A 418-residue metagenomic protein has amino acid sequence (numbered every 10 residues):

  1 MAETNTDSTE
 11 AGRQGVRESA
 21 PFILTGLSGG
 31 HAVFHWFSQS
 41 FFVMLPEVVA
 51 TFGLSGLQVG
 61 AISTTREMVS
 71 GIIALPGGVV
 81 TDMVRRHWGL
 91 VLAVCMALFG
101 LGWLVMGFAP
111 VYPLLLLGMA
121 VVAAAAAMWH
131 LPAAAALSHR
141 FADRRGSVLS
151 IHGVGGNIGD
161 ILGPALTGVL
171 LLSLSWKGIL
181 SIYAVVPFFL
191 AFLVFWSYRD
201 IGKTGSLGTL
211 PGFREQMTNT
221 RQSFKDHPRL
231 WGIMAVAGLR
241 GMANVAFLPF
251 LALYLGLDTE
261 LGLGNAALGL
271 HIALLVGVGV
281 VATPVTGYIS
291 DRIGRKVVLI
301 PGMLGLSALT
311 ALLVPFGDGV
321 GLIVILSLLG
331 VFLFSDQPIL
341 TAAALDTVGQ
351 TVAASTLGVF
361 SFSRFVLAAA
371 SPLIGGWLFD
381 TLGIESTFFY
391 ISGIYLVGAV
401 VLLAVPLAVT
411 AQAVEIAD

Functional and structural regions predicted by a protein language model:
E3-E18, I201-I233: Juxtamembrane intracellular "pre-TM" segments in multi-pass secondary transporters
F41-F42, R229-V280: Extracytoplasmic gate region of multi-pass secondary transporters
V48-V49, V80-R85, L166-L174, L255-G256 (+2 more regions): Interfacial helix-cap and linker-helix signal at transmembrane-aqueous boundaries of multi-pass secondary transporters
I72-P110, S290-K296: Conserved MFS/SLC helix-loop-helix module at the cytosolic interface between two early adjacent transmembrane helices
G118-G156: Cytoplasmic helix-loop-helix junction between adjacent transmembrane helices in 12-TM secondary transporters
G155-G202: Helix-loop-helix hairpin linking two adjacent transmembrane segments in secondary transporters
D160, Q350-T381: A late C-terminal transmembrane helix in Major Facilitator Superfamily
S290-A343: C-terminal transmembrane helical hairpin of 12-TM major facilitator-type secondary transporters
